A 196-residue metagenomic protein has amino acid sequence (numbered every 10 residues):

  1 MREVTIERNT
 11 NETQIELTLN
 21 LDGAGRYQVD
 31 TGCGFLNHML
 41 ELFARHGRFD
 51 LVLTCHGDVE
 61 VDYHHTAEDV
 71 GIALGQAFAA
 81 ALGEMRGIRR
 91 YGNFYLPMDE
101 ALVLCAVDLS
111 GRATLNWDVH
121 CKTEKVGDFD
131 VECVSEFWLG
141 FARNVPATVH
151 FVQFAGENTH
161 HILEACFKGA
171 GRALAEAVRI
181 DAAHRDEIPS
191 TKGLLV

Functional and structural regions predicted by a protein language model:
M1-V196: N-terminal intrinsically disordered, cationic/polar leader segments that include organellar targeting peptides
